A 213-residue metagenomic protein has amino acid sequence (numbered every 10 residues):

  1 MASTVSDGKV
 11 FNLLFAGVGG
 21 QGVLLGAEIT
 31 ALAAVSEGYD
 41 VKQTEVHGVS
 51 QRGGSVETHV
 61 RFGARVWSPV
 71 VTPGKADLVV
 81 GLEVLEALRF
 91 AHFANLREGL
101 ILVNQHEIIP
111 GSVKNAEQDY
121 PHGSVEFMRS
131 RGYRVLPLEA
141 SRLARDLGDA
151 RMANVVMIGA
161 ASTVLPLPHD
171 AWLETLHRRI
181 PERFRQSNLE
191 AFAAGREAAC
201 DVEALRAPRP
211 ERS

Functional and structural regions predicted by a protein language model:
A2-S213: Active-site cofactor/cluster-binding pocket
